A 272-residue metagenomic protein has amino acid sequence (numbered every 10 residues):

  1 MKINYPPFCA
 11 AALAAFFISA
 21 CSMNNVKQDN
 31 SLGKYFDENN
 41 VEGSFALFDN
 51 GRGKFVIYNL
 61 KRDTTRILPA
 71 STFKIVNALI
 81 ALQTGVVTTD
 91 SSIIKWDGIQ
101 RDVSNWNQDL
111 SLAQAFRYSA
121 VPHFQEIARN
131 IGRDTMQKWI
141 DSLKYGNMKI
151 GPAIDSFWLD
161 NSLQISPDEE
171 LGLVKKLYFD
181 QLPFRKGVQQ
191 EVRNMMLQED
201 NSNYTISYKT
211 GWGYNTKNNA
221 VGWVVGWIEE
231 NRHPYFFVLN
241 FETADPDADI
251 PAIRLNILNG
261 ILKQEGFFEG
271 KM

Functional and structural regions predicted by a protein language model:
M1-Q28: Bacterial Sec-dependent N-terminal signal peptides
C21-T65: Beta-lactamase-like hydrolase cores
N24-Y35, N39, N130-G132, Y178-T205 (+1 more regions): Structured C-terminal helix/loop/strand segments within mature extracytoplasmic catalytic/sensor domains
V26, I67-T72, W106-L110, Q114 (+5 more regions): Soluble non-cytosolic domains of exported or imported proteins
N59-T64, Q108-D109, R117-F124, G151-W158 (+1 more regions): Flexible glycine/proline-enriched surface loops and loop-helix/loop-strand junctions
R66-D90, A115, F237: Active-site SXXK
Q83-G98, F184-Q189: Short, well-structured active-site flanking segments
S104, S111, Q125-K175, F179: Mid-domain, small-residue-enriched loop/turn segments at the edges of structured enzyme/sensor domains
